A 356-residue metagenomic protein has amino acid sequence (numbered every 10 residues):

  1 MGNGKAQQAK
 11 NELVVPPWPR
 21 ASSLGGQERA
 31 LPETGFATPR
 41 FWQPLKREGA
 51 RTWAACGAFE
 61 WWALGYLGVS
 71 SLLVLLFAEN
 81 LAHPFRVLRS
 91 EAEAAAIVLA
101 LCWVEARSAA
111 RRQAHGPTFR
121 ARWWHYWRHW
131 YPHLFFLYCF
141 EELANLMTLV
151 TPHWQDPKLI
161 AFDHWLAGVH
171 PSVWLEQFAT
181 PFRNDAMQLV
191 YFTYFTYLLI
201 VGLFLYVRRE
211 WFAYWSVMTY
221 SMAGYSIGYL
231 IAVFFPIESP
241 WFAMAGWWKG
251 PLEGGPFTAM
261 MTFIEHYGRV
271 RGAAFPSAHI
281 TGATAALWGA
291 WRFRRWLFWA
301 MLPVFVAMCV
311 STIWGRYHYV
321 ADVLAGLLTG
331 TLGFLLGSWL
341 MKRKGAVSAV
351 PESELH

Functional and structural regions predicted by a protein language model:
P17, S22-G25, P32-V98, W127-L198: N-terminal transmembrane-helix/juxtamembrane module of multi-pass inner/ER membrane proteins
L67-L76, Y225-A232, F305-W314: Aromatic-anchored segments of alpha-helical transmembrane domains
C102-A114, F204-W211, A290-F293, L335-L340: Structural signal for the C-terminal ends of transmembrane alpha-helices and the immediately following loop
H125-H133, L199-P236, A243, M301: Interfacial segments of alpha-helical transmembrane regions
E141-P157, G224-G250: Transmembrane alpha-helix/helix-exit interface in multi-pass inner-membrane proteins
V201-V207, I280-F298, L328-G337: Membrane-interfacial alpha-helical segments at the cytosolic side of multi-pass membrane proteins
L230-R295: Membrane-interfacial catalytic/cofactor-binding modules of polytopic membrane enzymes
A274, M308-L332: Interfacial helix-loop-helix junctions of multi-pass membrane proteins
